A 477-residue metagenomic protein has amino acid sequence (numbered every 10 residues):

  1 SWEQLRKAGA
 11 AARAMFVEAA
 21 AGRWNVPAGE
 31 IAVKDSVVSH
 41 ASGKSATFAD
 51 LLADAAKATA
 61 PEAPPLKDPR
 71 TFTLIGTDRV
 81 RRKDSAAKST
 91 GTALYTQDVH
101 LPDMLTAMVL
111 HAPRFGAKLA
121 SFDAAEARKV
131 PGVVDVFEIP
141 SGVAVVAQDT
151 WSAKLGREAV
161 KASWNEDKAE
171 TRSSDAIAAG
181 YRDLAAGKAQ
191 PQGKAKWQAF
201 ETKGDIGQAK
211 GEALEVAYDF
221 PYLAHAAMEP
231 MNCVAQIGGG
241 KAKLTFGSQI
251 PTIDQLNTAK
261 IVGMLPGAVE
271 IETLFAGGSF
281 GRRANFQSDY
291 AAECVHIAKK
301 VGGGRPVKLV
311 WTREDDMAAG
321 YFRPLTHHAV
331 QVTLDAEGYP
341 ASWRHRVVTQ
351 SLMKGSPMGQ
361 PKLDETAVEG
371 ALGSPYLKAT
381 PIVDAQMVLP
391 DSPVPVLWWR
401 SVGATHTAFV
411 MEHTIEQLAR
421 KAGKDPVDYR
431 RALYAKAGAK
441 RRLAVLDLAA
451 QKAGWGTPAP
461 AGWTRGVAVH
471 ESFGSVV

Functional and structural regions predicted by a protein language model:
S1, K57-D98, P191-C233, L325-H413: Glycine-rich loop/linker segments at domain edges
S1-G193, V476: Flexible, low-hydrophobicity surface segments
S1-V26, T106-P131, S141-S163, C233-G302 (+6 more regions): Alpha-helical support elements that line or immediately flank enzyme active sites and cofactor-binding pockets
A21, A28-S36, L244, A268-F275 (+5 more regions): Beta-strand segments within the central parallel beta-sheet cores of soluble alpha/beta enzyme folds
G22, G29, V134, A292 (+2 more regions): Phosphate/diphosphate-binding loops
I31, D135-V136, A235, I297 (+1 more regions): A structural signal for short hydrophobic beta-strand segments in well-ordered beta-sheet cores
E138-I139, S152, D167-V262, Q287 (+1 more regions): Helix-loop-helix junctions that connect adjacent transmembrane helices in secondary transporters/permeases, recognized
